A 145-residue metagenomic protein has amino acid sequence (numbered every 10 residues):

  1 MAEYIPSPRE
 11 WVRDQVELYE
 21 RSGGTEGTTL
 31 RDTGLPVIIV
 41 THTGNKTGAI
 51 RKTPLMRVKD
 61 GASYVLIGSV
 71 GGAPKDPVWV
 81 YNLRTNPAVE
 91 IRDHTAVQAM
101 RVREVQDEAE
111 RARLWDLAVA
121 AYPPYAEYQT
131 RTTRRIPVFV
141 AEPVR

Functional and structural regions predicted by a protein language model:
M1-R31: Extreme N-terminal tail/first-helix region
A2-S7, W11, I50, V58 (+8 more regions): Soluble, non-transmembrane catalytic domains of enzymes that act on hydrophobic metabolites at membranes
R21-T25, G34-V40, Y122: Short Pro/Gly-enriched beta-strand edge/turn motifs at strand-loop
T29-L30, M56, Y81: Short secondary-structure boundary/capping segments
L30-G34, Q129-T133: Short coil/turn segments at secondary-structure boundaries
G34-S69: Short beta-strand segments
I39-T41, A88-E90, V140: Residue-level detector of beta-strand face positions
V70-Y125, R131-R135, P143-R145: Short, structured beta-strand-loop surface elements
